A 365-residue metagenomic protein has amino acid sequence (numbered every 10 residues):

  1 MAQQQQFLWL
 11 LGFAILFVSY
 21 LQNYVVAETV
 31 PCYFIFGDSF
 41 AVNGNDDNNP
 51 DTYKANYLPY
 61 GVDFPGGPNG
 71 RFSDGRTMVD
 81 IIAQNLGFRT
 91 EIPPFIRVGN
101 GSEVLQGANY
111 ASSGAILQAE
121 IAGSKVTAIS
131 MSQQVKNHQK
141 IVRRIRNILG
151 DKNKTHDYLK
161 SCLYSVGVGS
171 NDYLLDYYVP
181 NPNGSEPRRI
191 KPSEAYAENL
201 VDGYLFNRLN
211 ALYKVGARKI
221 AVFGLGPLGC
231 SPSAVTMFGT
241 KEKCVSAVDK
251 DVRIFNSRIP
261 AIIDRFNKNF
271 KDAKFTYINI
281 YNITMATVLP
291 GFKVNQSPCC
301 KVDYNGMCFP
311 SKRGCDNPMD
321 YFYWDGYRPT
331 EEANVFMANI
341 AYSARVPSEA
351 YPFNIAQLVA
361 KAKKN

Functional and structural regions predicted by a protein language model:
A2-N365: Conserved active-site regions of diverse hydrolases
